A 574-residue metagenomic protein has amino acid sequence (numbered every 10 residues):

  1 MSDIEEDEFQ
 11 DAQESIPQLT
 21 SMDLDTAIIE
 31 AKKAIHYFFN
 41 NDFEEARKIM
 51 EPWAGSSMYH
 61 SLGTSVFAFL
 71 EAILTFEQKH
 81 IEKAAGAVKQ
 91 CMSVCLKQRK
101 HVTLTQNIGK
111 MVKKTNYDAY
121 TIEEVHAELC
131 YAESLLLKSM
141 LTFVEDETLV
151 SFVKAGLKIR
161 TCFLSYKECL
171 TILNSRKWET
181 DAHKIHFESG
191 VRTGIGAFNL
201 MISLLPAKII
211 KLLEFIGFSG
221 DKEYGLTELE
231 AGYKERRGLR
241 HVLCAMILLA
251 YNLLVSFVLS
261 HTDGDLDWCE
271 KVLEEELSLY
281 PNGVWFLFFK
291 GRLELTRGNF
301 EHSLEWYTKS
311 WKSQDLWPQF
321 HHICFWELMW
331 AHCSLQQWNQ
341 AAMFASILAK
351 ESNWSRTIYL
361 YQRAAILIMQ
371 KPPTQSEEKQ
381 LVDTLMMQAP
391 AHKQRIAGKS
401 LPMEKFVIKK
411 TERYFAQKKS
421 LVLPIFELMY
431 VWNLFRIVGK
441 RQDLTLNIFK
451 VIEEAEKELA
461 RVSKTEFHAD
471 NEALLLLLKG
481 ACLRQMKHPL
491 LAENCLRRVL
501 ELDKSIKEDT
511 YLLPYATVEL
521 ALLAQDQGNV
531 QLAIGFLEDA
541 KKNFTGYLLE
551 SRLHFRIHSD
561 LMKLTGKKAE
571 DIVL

Functional and structural regions predicted by a protein language model:
M1-Y59, L74, S260, E274-V284 (+7 more regions): Eukaryotic intrinsically disordered, low-complexity segments enriched for acidic and Ser/Thr/Pro residues that serve as
L19-E30, F38-E45, G63-E275, T296 (+9 more regions): Short coil/linker segments at helix-helix boundaries
